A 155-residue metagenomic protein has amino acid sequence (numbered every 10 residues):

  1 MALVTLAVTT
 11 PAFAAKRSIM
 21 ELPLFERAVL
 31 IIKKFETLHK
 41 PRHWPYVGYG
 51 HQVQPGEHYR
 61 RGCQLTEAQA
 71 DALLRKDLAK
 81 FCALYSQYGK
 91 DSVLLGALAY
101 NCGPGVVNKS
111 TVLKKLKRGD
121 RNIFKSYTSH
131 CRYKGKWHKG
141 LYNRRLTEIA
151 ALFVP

Functional and structural regions predicted by a protein language model:
M1-A7: Bacterial N-terminal signal peptides
T10-P41, H51-Q87, G105-P155: Long, amphipathic alpha-helical surface segments
P45: Short, His- and charge-rich active-site/binding loops that engage polyanionic ligands
G48: Short, highly charged
S92-V106: Long, amphipathic, charge-rich alpha-helical segments that form helical bundles/coiled-coils
